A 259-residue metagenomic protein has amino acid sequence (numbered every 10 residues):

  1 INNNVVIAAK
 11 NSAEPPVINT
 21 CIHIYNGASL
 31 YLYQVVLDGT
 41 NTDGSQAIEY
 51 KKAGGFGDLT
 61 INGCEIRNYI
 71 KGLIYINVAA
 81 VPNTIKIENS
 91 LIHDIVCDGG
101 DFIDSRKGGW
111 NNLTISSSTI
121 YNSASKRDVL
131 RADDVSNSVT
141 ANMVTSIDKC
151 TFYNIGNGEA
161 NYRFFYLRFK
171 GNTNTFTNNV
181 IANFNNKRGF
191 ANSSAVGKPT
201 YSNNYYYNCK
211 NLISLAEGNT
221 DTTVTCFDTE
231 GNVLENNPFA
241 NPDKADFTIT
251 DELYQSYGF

Functional and structural regions predicted by a protein language model:
I1-D246, D251-F259: Extracellular beta-rich repeat passengers
